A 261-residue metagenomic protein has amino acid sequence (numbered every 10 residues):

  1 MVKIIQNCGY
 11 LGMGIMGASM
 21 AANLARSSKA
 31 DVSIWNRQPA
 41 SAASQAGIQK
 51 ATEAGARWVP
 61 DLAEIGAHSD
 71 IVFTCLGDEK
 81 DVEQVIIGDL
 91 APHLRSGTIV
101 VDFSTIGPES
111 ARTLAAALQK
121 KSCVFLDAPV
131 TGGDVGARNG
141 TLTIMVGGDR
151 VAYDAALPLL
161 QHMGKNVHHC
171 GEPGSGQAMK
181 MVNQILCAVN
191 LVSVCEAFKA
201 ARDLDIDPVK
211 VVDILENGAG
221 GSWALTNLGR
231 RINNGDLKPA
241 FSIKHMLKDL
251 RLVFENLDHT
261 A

Functional and structural regions predicted by a protein language model:
M1-T74, H93, T98, D134-A137: NAD(P)+-binding Rossmann beta1-loop-alpha1 motif at the extreme N-terminus of oxidoreductases
C8-Y10, I87, T105-Q184, A188: Rossmann-fold dinucleotide-binding core
M20-L24, L114, L159, A200: Hydrophobic residues within alpha-helices that form the first helical element adjacent to the glycine-rich loop
L62-F125: Rossmann-fold NAD(P) dinucleotide-binding segment
F103, G133, C187-A188, G220 (+1 more regions): Glycine-rich phosphate/pyrophosphate-binding beta-alpha loops
P173, Q177, G221-A261: Interdomain hinge/lid region at the active-site interface of Rossmann-like NAD(P)-dependent oxidoreductases
I206-A219: Small-residue-rich helix-loop
